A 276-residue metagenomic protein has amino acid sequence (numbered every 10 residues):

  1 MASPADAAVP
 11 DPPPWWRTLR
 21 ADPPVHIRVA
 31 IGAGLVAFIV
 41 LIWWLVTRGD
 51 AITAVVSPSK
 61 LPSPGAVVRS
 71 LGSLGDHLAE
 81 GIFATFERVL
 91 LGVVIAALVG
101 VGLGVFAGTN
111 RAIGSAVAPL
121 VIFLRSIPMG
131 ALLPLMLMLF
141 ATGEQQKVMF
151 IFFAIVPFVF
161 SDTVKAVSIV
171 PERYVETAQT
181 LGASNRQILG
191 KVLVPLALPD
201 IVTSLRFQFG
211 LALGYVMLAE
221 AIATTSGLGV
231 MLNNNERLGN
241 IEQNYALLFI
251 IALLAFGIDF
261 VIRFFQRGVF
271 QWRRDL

Functional and structural regions predicted by a protein language model:
M1-A37, F260-L276: Transmembrane alpha-helical segments of polytopic membrane transport and secretion proteins
R17-P23, G49-A97: Periplasmic/extracellular loop-to-transmembrane helix junction in inner-membrane transport proteins
L91-V121: Transmembrane-helix boundary motif in ABC transporter permease subunits
R111, P199, T203, Y245-L276: C-terminal transmembrane helix and the adjacent membrane-cytosol boundary/short C-terminal tail of inner/organellar
I122-F158, K165-A166: Generic hydrophobic transmembrane alpha-helix motif, especially the helices
M138-L139, A166-V167, G214-I251, F270-L276: Glycine-rich helix-loop "coupling/hinge" segments at transmembrane-helix boundaries in multipass transporters
M149, F153, N185-L218, Y245 (+1 more regions): Transmembrane alpha-helices
D162-S204, L228, L232: Short cytoplasmic-facing helical segments at TM-TM junctions of multi-pass membrane proteins
